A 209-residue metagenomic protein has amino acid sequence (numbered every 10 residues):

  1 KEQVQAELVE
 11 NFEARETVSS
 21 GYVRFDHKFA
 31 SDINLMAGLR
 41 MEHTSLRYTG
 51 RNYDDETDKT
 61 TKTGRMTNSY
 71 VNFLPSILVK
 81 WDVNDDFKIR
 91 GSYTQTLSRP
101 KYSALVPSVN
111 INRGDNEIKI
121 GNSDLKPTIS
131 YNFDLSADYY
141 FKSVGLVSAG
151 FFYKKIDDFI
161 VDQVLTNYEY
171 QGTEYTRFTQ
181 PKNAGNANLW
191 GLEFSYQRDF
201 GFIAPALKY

Functional and structural regions predicted by a protein language model:
K1-N84, N110: Signature of Gram-negative outer-membrane beta-barrel scaffolds
V9, N122, K126, L146-K208: Outer membrane beta-barrel strand-and-loop segments of large Gram-negative receptors, especially TonB-dependent
N11, S31, H43-R51, T67 (+5 more regions): Gram-negative outer-membrane beta-barrel proteins
F12-V18, M66-N72, N116-I118, K126-S130 (+2 more regions): Transmembrane beta-barrel outer-membrane domains
T17-V23, F73-V79, G121, Y131-L135 (+2 more regions): Hydrophobic, lipid-facing positions within transmembrane beta-strands of outer-membrane proteins
G21, A37-H43, I89-Q95, A137 (+2 more regions): Transmembrane beta-barrel strands of outer-membrane/channel proteins
A30-D32, D82-D86, S130, K142-V144 (+2 more regions): Outer-membrane beta-barrel channels and translocator barrels
D85-N132, Y153-F178: Surface-exposed extracellular loop regions of Gram-negative outer-membrane beta-barrel proteins, predominantly
